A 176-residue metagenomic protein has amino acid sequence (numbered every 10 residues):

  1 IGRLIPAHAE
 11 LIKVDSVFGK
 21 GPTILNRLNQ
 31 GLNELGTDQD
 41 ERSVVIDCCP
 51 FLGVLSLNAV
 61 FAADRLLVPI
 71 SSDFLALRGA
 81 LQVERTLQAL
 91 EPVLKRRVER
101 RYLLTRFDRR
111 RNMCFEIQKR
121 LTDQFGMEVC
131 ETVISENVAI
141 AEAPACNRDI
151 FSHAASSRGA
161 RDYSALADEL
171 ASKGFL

Functional and structural regions predicted by a protein language model:
I1-L52: Cytosolic-facing regulatory segments adjacent to core modules
A7, T132, E136, A155: Active-site donor-binding loop signature of nucleotide-sugar glycosyltransferases
F18, L28, I140, I150-H153: Short clusters of hydrophobic/aromatic residues that line enzyme substrate/ligand-binding pockets
R27-Q30, Q82, T86, E116-R120 (+2 more regions): Alpha-helical elements of Rossmann-like donor-binding domains used by nucleotide-donor carbohydrate transfer enzymes
T37-S135: Conserved catalytic-core segment of NTP-binding enzymes
E136-P144: Short, glycine-rich, amphipathic interfacial segments at transmembrane boundaries or analogous
P144-A165: C-terminal boundary of histidine-terminating zinc-finger modules
L170-L176: Short, hydrophobic alpha-helical segments
